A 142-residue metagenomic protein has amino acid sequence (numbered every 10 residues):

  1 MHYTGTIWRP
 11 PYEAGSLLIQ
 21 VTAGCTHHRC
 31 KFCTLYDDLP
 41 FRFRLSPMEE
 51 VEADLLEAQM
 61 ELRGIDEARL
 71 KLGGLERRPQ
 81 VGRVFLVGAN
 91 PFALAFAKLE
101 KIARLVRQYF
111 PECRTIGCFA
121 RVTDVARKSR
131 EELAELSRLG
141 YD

Functional and structural regions predicted by a protein language model:
M1-T4: A broadly conserved sequence feature marking short terminus-proximal activation segments in nucleic acid-centric
T6-A53, E57-M60: Canonical Radical SAM [4Fe-4S] cluster-binding loop centered on the CxxxCxxC motif and its immediate flanking residues
A58-D142: Conserved SAM/AdoMet-binding glycine-rich loop
